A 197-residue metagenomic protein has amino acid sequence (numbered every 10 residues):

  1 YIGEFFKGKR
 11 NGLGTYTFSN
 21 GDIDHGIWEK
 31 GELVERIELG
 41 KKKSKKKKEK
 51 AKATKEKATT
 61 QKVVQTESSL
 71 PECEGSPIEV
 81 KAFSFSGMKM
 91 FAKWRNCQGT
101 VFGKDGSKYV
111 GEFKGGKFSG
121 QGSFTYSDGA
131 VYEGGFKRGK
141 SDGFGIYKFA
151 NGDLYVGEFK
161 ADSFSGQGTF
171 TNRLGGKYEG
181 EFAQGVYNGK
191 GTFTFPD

Functional and structural regions predicted by a protein language model:
Y1-D197: Glycine/tyrosine- and acidic-biased, solvent-exposed loop/turn segments at the edges of beta-strands
